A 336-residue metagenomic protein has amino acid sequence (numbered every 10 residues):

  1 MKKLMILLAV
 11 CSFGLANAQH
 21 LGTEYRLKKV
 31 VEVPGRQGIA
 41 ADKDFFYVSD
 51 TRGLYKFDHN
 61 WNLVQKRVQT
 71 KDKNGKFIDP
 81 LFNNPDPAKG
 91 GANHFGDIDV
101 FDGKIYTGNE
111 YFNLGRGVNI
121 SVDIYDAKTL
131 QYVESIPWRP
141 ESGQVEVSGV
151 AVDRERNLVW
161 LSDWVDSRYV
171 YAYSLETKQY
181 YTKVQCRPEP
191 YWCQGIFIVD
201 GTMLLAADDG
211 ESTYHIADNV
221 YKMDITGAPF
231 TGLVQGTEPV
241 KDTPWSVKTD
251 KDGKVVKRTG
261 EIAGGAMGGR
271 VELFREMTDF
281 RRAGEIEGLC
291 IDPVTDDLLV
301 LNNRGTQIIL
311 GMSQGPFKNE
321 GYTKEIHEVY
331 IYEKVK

Functional and structural regions predicted by a protein language model:
K3-F13: Sec-dependent N-terminal signal peptides
H20-K28, V64-G91, Y132-E146, K183-E189 (+1 more regions): Surface-exposed loop and turn segments in beta-propeller and other repeat-based domains that flank or scaffold
R26-Y55, H94: Beta-strand-rich domains and repeat architectures in extracellular enzymes and scaffolds, especially beta-propellers
V33-A40, G75-D79, K89-D99, S142-V152 (+2 more regions): Repeated scaffold domains used in trafficking and secretory/extracellular systems, primarily beta-propellers
K43-D44, D102-G103, E155-N157, D200-T202 (+1 more regions): Short coil/turn segments that connect the beta-strands within blades of beta-propeller domains
T51, E110-F112, S162-D166, D208-E211 (+1 more regions): Short loop/turn segments immediately following the C-termini of beta-strands
G53-D58, L114-D123, S167-A172, S212-A228 (+1 more regions): Structural motif
Q144-D200: Hydrophobic, aromatic-enriched interface-forming segments
